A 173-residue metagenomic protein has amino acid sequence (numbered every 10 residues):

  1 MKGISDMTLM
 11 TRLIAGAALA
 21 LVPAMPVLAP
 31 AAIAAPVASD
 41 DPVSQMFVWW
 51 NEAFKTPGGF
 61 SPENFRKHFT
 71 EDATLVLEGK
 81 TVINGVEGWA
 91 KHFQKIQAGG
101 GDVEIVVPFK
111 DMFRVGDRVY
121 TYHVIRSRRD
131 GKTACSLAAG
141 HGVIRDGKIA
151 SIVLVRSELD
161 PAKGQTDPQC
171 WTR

Functional and structural regions predicted by a protein language model:
I4-A17: Bacterial N-terminal signal peptides that target proteins for export
G16-V27: Bacterial N-terminal signal peptides
L28-K67, E71, C170-R173: Short, low-complexity N-terminal intrinsically disordered segments enriched in polar/charged residues
D40, P62-V115: A solvent-exposed, acidic/Ser-Thr-rich amphipathic alpha-helical stretch
F93, V107-F113, I125-R126, L137-V143: Hydrophobic/aromatic beta-strand elements that line small-molecule binding cavities or substrate pockets in beta-rich
V115-R118, D146: Residue-level signal for tight coil/turn positions that link beta-strands
T121-R129: Short beta-strand segments that buttress and anchor functional surface loops
I152-R173: Low-complexity, intrinsically disordered terminal/linker segments enriched in charged and Gly/Pro repeats
